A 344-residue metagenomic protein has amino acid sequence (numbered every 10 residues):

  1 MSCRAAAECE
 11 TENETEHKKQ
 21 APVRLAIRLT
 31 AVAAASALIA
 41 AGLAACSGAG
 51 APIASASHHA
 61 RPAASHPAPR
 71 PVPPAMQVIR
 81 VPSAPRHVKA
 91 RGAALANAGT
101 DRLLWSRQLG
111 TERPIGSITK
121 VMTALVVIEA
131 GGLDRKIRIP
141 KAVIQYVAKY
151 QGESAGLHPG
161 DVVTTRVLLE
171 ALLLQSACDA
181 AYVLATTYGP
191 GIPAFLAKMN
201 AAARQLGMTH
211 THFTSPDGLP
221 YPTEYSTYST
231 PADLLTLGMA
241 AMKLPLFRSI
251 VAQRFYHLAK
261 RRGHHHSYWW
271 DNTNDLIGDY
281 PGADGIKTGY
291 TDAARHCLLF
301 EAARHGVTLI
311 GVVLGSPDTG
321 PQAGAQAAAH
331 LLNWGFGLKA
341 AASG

Functional and structural regions predicted by a protein language model:
E10-K18: Intrinsically disordered, low-complexity segments used as extracellular stalks/linkers and nuclear/regulatory IDRs
H17-A35: N-terminal export and membrane-targeting signals
A33-A44: Bacterial N-terminal signal peptides
S47-A49: Bacterial signal peptide processing site
P52-I53, P71-G92, P190-G344: Penicillin-recognizing serine hydrolase domain
P52-R61, H66-A232, M242-P245: Active-site-adjacent loops and short helices of periplasmic peptidoglycan-processing enzymes
